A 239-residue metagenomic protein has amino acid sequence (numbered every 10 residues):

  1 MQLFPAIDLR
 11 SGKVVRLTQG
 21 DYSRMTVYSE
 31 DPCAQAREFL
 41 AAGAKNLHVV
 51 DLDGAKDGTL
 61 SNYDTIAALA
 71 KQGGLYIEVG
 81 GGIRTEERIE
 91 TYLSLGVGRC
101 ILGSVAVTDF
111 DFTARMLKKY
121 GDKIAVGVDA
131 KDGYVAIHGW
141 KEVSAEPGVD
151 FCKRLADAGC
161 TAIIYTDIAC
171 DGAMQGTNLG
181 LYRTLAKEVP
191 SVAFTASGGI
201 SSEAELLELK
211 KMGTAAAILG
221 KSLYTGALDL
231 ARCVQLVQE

Functional and structural regions predicted by a protein language model:
D8, F39, L47, Y92 (+4 more regions): Conserved, mostly hydrophobic/aromatic
S11-G12, Q19-S23, E90, V97-D171: Conserved anion-binding
N46-D64, S104, Y165-Q175: Glycine-rich, proline-tolerant flexible connector loops at the mouths of alpha/beta enzymes
H48-D51, E78, I101-L102, A125 (+2 more regions): Conserved beta-strand positions in the central sheet of alpha/beta enzyme cores
D53, G58-K118: Glycine/small-residue-rich loop that forms an oxyanion/phosphate-binding "nest" at active or ligand-binding sites
L60-A67, K141-D150, Q175-T184: Charged helix-capping and loop-helix junction motifs
G73, I77-R99, G180-A216: Catalytic cores of alpha/beta
I83, S94-F112, D167-C170, G198-S202 (+1 more regions): Glycine-rich phosphate-binding active-site loops on the catalytic face of alpha/beta enzymes
